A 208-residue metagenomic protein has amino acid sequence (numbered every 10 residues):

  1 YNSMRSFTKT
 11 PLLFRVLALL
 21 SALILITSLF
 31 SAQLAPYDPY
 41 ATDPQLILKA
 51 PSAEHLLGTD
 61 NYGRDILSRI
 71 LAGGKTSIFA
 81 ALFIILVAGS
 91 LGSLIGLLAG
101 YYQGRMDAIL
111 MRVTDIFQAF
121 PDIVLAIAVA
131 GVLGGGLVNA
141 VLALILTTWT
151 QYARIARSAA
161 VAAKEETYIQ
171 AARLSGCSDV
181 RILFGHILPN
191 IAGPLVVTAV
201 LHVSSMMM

Functional and structural regions predicted by a protein language model:
Y1-Y40, V113, I191: N-terminal signal-anchor/first transmembrane alpha helix
V16-F30, F83, V87, L91 (+5 more regions): Lipid-exposed faces of alpha-helical membrane segments in multi-pass integral membrane proteins
F30-S68: Short membrane-interfacial helix/loop motifs at transmembrane-helix boundaries
L56, D60, L91, G100-Y101 (+4 more regions): Generic hydrophobic transmembrane alpha-helix motif, especially the helices
I66-G73, I78, V113, F120 (+5 more regions): Short hydrophobic alpha-helical segments within the ABC transporter permease transmembrane module
I66-Y101: Transmembrane alpha-helix signature in integral membrane proteins
